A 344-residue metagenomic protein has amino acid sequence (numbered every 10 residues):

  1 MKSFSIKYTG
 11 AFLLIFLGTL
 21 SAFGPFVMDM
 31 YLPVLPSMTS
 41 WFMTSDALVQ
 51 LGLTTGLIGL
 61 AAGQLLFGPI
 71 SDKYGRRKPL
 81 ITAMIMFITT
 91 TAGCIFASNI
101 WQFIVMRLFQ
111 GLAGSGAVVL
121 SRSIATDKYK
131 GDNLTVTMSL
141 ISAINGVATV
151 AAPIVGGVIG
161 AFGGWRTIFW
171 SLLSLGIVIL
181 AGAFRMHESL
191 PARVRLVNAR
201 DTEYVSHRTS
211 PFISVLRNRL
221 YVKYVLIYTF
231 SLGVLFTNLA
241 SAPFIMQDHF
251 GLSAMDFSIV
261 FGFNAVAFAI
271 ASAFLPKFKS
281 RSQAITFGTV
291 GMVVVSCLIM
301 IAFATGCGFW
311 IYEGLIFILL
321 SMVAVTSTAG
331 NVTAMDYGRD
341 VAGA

Functional and structural regions predicted by a protein language model:
K2-I6, S189-Y224: Juxtamembrane intracellular "pre-TM" segments in multi-pass secondary transporters
F12-D46, N238-P243: Extracytoplasmic
M43, G75, F96-Q102, A113 (+1 more regions): Helix-breaking motifs and short loop linkers at transmembrane-helix boundaries and internal kinks in secondary membrane
A62-W101: Conserved MFS/SLC helix-loop-helix module at the cytosolic interface between two early adjacent transmembrane helices
M86-G93, W101-F109, W310-I318: Paired small-residue
Q102, G131, S139-H187, P191: Helix-loop-helix hairpin linking two adjacent transmembrane segments in secondary transporters
M106-V147: Cytoplasmic helix-loop-helix junction between adjacent transmembrane helices in 12-TM secondary transporters
I285-G330: C-terminal transmembrane helical hairpin of 12-TM major facilitator-type secondary transporters
